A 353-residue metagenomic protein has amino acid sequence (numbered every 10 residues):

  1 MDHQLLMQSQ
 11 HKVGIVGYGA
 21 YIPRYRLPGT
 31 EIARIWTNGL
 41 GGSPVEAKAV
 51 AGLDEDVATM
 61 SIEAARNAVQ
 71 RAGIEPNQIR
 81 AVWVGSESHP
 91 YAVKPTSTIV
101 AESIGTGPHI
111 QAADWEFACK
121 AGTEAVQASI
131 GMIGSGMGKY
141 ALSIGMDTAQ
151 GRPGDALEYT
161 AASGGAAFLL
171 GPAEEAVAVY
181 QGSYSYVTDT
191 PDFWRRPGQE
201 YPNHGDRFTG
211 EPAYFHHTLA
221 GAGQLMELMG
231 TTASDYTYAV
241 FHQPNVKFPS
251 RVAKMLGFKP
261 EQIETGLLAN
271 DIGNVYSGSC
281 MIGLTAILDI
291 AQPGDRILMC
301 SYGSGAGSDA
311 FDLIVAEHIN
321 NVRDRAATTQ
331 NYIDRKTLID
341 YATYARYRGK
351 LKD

Functional and structural regions predicted by a protein language model:
M1-V57, D155-P212, H216, Y302-G305 (+1 more regions): Condensing-enzyme catalytic core mediating Claisen C-C bond formation in acyl metabolism
I15-G17, A68, V82, V100 (+8 more regions): Buried hydrophobic positions in well-ordered alpha/beta secondary-structure cores of metabolic enzymes
I35-E55, E87-A141, R251-G283: Conserved catalytic cysteine-centered active-site region of acyl-thioester-dependent Claisen-condensing enzymes
A64-R80, L219-T237, L256, A291: Phosphate/pyrophosphate-binding loops at sites that engage ATP/ADP/AMP, CoA/4′-phosphopantetheine, polyphosphate
R80-S88, D114, A239-V240: Short glycine-rich or small-residue beta-strand-to-loop segments that form or flank ligand, phosphate, metal/Fe-S
G85-P90, F117-G122, G145-Q150, A173 (+2 more regions): Acidic, glycine-rich active-site loops and adjacent beta-strand->loop/helix elements that engage anionic groups
H89-I99, Q127, S135, A149-R152 (+5 more regions): Active-site-adjacent elements of ketosynthase-type condensing enzymes
G134-A167: Flexible, glycine-rich active-site loops centered on histidine and acidic residues that chelate a metal or position
